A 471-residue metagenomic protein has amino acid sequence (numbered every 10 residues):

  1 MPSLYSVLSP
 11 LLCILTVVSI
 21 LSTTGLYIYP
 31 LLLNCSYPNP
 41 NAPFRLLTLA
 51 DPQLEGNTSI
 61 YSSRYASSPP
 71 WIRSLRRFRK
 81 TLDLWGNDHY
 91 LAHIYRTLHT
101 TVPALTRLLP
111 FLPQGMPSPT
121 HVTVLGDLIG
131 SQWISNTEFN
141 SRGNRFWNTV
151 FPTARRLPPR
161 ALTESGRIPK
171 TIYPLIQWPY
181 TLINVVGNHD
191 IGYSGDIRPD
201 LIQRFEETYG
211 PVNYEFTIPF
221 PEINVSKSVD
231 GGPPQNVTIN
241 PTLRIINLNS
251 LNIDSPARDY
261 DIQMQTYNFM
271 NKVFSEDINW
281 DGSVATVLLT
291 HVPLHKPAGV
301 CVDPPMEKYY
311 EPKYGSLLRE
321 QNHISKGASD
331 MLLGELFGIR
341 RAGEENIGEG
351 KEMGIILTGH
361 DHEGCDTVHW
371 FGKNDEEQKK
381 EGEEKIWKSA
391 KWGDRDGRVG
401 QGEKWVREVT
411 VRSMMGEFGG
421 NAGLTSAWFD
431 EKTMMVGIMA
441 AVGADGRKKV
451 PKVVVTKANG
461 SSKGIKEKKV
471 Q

Functional and structural regions predicted by a protein language model:
M1-N140, R145, F151, L157-R167: N-terminal active-site segment of His-dependent metallophosphoesterases
V7-Y37, E352-G354, E363-A458: Binuclear metal-dependent phosphoesterase catalytic core
D51, G126-D127, G187-N188, H291 (+1 more regions): Active-site glycine-centered loops adjacent to acidic/histidine catalytic or metal-binding residues that shape
E55-N57, G130-W133, I191-S194, D254-P256 (+4 more regions): Short catalytic/ligand-binding loop motif for oxyanion handling, primarily in non-cytosolic enzymes, centered on
T100-T106, L112-P117, P152-L182, W280 (+2 more regions): A structural motif corresponding to the C-terminal end of an alpha-helix and its immediate exit/capping segment
W133-D281, E311-G315, D366, G382 (+1 more regions): Extended active-site neighborhood of metal-dependent phosphoesterases/phosphodiesterases
I172, Y180, G446, V450-Q471: Intrinsically disordered, low-complexity terminal tails of fungal membrane proteins
E222, S228, G232-N247, P256-F371: His/acidic metal-ligating clusters that form di-metal
